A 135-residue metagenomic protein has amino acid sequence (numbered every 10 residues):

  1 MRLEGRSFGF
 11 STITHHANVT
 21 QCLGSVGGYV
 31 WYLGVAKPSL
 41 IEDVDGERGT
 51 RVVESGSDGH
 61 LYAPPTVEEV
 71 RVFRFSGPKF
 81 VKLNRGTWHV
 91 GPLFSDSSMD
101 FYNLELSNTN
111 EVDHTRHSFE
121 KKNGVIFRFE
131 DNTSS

Functional and structural regions predicted by a protein language model:
M1-V72, N110-D113, E120, V125 (+1 more regions): Non-catalytic, conserved peripheral segments adjacent to functional cores
H16, V26, S76, F94-S97: A generic structural signal for short, non-catalytic loop/turn and secondary-structure boundary residues
Q21, V81, M99: Residue-level detector of short, conserved catalytic/binding motifs and their immediate flanks
R74-F94: Conserved metal-binding segment of the jelly-roll/cupin
T87-T115: A short beta-strand-loop micro-motif that forms or neighbors metal/cofactor- and ligand-binding patches at active-site
